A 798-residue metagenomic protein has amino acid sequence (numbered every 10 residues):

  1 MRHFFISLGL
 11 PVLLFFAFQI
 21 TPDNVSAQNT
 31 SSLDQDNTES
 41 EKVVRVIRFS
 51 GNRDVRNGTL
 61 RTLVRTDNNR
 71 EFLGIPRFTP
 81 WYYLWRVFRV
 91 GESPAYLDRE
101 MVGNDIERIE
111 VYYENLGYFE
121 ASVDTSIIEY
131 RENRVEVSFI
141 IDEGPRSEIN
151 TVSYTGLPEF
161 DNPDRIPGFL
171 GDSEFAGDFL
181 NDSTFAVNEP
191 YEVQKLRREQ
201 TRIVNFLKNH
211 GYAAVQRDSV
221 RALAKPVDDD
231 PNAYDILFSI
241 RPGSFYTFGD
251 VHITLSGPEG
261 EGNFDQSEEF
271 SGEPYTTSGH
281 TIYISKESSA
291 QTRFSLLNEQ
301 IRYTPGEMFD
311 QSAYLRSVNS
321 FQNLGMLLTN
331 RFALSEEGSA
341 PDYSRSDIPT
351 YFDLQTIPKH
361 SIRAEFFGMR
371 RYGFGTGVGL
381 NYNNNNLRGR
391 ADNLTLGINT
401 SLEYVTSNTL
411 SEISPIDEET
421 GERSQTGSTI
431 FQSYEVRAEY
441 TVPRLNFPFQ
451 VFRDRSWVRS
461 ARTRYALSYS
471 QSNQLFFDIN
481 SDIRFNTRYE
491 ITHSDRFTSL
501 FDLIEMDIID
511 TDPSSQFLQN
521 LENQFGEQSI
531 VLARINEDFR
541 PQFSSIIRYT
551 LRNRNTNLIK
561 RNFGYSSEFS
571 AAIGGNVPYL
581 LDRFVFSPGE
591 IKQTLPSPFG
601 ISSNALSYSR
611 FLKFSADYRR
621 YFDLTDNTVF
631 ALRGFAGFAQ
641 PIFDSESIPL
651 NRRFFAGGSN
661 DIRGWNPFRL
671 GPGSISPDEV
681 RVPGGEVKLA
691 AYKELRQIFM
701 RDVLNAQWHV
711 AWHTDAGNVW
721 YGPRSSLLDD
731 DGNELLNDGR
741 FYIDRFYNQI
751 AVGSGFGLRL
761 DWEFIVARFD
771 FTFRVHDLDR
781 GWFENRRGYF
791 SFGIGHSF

Functional and structural regions predicted by a protein language model:
M1-S32, H796-F798: Bacterial Sec-dependent N-terminal signal peptides
A27-L324, L328-S335, D347, R455 (+1 more regions): Interaction-mediating elements
F49-R53, I141-P145, G156-P158, F238-S244 (+13 more regions): Flexible glycine-/small-residue-rich
D98-E100, E192-Q194, V227, F367-M369 (+8 more regions): Outer-membrane beta-barrel domain signature
D172-D178, A290, D310-E568, R663-G664 (+2 more regions): Gram-negative/organellar outer-membrane beta-barrel architecture
Y283, E287, A364-Y372, S411 (+4 more regions): C-terminal outer-membrane beta-barrel translocator/porin domains of Gram-negative envelope proteins and their
G664, S725-F798: C-terminal beta-signal and terminal closure region of outer-membrane beta-barrel proteins
